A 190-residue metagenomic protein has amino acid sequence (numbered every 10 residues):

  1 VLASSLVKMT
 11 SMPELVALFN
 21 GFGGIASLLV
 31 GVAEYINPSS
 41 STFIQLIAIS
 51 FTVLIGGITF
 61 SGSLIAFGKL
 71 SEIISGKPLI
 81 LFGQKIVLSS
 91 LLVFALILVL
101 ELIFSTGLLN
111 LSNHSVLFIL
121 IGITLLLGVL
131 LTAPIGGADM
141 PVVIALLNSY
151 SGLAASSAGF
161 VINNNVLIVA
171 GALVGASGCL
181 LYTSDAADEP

Functional and structural regions predicted by a protein language model:
V1-L2, I55-S63, S90-E101, I121-L130 (+1 more regions): Hydrophobic core segments of alpha-helical transmembrane domains in multi-pass membrane transport and ion-translocation
V1-P13, S63-P78, L127-G137: C-terminal ends of transmembrane helices
L2-S11, V30-S41, T106: Transmembrane alpha-helix boundary signature
S11-F22, P78-L88, P141-N148: Cytoplasmic-side transmembrane-helix entry/capping segments in multi-pass membrane proteins
A33-S41, V142, Y150-V169: Transmembrane helix-loop junctions at the membrane interface of multipass transporters and ion channels
Q45-G57, G171-A176: Alpha-helical transmembrane segments
I49-G57, N113-G122: Structural signature of hydrophobic alpha-helical transmembrane segments
Y182-P190: Conserved small/polar residues in nucleotide/adenosyl-binding loops
